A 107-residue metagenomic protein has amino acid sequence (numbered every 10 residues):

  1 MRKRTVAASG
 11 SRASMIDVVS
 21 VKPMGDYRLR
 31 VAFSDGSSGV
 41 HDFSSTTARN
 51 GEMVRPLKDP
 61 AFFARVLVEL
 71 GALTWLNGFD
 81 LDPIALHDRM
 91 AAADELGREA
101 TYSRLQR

Functional and structural regions predicted by a protein language model:
M1-R107: Motif-centric detector for short Cys/His coordination patterns
